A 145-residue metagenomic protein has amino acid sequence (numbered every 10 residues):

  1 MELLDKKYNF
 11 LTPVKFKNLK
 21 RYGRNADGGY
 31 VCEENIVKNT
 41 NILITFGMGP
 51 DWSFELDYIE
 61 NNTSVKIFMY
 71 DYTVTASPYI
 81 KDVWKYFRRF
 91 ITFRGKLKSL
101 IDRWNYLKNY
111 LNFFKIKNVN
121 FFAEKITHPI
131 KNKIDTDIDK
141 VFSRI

Functional and structural regions predicted by a protein language model:
M1-A26: Rossmann-like AdoMet
L4-K7, L97, V141: Generic structural signal of hydrophobic/aromatic residues within well-ordered alpha-helices of folded domains
L19-K133: SAM cofactor-binding core of SAM-dependent methyltransferases, primarily the Rossmann-like beta-alpha-beta module
I138-I145: Short, basic/hydrophobic alpha-helical segments
